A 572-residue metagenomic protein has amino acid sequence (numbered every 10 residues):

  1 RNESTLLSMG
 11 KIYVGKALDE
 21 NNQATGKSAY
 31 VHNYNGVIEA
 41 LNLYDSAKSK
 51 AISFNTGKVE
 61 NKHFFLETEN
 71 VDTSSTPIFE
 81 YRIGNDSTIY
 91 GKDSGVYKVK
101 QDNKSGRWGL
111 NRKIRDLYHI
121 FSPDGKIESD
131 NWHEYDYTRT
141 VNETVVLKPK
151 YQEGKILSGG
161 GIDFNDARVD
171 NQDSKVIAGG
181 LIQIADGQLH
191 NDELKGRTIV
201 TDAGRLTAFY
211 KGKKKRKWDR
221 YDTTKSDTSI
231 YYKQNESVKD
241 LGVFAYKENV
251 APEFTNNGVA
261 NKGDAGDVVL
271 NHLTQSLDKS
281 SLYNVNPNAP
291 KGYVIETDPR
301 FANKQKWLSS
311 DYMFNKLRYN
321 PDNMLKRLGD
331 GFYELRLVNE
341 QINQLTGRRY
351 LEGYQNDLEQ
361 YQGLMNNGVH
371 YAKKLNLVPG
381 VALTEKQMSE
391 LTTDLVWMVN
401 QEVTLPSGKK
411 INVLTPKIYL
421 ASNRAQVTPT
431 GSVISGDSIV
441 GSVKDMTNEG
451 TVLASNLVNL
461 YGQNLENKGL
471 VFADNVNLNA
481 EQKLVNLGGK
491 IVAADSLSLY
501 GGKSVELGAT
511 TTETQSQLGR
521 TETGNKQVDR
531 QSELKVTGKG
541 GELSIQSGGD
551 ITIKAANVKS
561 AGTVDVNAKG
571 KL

Functional and structural regions predicted by a protein language model:
R1-L572: Binding/recognition "hotspot" determinant
